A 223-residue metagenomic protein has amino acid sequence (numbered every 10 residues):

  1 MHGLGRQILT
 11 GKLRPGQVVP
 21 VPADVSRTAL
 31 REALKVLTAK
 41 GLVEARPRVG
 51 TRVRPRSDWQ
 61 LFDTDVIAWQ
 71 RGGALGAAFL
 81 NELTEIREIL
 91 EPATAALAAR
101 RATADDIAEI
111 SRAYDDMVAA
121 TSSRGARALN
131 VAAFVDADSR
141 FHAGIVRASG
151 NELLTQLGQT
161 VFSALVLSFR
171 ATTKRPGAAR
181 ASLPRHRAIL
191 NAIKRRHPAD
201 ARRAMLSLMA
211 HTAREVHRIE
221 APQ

Functional and structural regions predicted by a protein language model:
M1-I89, A96, P222-Q223: Short linear motifs at protein or domain termini
L83-A171, L183-N191, D200-E215: Conserved amphipathic alpha-helical segments that form helical-bundle/coiled-coil interaction surfaces
K174-G177: Structural signature of alpha-solenoid helical repeat scaffolds
R214-Q223: Generic C-terminal helix-cap and adjacent flexible tail
